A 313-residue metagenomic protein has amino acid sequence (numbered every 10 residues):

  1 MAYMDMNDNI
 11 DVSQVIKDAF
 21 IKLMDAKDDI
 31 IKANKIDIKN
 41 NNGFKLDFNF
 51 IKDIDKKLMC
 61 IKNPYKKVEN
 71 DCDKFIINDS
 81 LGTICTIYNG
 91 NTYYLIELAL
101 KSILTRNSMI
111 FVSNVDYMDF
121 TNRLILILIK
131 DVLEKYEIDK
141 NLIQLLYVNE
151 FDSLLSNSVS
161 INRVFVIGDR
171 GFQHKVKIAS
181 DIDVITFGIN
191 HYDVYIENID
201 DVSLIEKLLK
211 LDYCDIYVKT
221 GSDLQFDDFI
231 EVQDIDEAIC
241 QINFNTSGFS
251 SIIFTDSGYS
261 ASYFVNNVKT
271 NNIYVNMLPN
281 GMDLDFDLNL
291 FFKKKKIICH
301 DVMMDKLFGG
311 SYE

Functional and structural regions predicted by a protein language model:
M1-K74: N-terminal Rossmann-like NAD(P)+-binding subdomain of aldehyde/semialdehyde dehydrogenases
A2-D5, F226-D234, G248-I253: Short, well-ordered beta-strand elements within core beta-sheets of diverse protein domains
V15-D18, D25, K32, N49 (+5 more regions): C-terminal segments
D18, K22-A26, L104, K130-K135 (+2 more regions): ALDH superfamily catalytic-core signature
K52, C60-D131, Y136, Q173 (+1 more regions): Conserved small-residue-rich beta-alpha loop and adjacent elements that most often cradle the phosphate/pyrophosphate
D71-I76, I143-I161: A structured beta-alpha segment of the ubiquitous adenosine-cofactor-binding alpha/beta core
T105, S160, A179-S180, V268-K269: Short, structured coil segments at secondary-structure junctions
S108-V112, F165-V166, V184-T186, D193 (+2 more regions): Short hydrophobic alpha-helical runs that function as membrane-insertion/retention elements
